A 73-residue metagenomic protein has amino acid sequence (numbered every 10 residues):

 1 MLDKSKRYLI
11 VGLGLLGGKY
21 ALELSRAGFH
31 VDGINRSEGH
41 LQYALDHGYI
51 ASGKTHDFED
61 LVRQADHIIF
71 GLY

Functional and structural regions predicted by a protein language model:
M1-H56, D60, H67: NAD(P)+-binding Rossmann beta1-loop-alpha1 motif at the extreme N-terminus of oxidoreductases
L72-Y73: Short glycine-/small-residue-rich Rossmann-like dinucleotide-binding loops
